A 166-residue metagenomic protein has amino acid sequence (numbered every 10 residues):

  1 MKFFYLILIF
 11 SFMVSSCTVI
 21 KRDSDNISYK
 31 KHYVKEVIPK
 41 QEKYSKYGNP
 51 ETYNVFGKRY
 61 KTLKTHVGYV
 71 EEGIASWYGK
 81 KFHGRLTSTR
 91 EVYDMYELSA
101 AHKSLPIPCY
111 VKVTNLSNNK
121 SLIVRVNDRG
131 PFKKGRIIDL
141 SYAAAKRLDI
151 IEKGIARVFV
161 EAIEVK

Functional and structural regions predicted by a protein language model:
M1-S15: Sec-dependent bacterial lipoprotein signal peptides
C17-K166: Secreted/periplasmic proteins
